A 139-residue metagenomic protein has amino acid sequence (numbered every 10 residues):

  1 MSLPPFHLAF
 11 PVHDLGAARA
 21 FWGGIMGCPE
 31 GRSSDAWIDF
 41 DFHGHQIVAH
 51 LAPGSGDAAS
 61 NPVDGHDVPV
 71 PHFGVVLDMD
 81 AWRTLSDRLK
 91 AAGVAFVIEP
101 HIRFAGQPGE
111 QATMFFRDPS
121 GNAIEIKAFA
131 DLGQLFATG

Functional and structural regions predicted by a protein language model:
M1-F6, C28-R117, F129-G139: Vicinal oxygen chelate
G16-A17, D80: Short alpha-helical
A18-G23, L89, G121: Conserved active-site tyrosine of GNAT-family acetyltransferases
A123-I126: Short glycine-/small-residue motifs
